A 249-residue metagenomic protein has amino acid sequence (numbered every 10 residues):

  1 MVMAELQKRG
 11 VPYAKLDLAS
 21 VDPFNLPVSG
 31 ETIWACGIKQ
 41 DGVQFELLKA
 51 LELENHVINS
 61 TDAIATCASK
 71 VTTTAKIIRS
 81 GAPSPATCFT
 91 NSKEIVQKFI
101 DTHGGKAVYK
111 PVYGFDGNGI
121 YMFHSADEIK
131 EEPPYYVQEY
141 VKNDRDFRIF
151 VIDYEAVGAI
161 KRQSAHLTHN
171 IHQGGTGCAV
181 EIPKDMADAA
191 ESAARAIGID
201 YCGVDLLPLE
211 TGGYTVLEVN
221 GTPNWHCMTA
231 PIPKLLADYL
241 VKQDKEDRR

Functional and structural regions predicted by a protein language model:
M1-A86: Conserved N-proximal alpha/beta basic substrate-recognition cap immediately N-terminal to, or forming the N-lobe
I38-Q40, Y113-G114, T222: Short glycine-rich anion-binding loops that position phosphate/pyrophosphate groups of nucleotides and phosphorylated
S84-A107: Rossmann-like NAD(P)H-binding beta-loop-alpha module
P85, R145-F147, Y154, V204 (+1 more regions): Change "...and in nucleic-acid phosphodiester-cleaving endonucleases..." to "...and in nucleic-acid processing enzymes
A86, K106-Y109, Y135-V137, Y201-V204: A short linear hydrophobic-aromatic micro-motif
A107, G158, C202, T215-E218: Protein kinase-like catalytic core scaffold
V112-I197: Phosphate-binding site of ATP-dependent enzymes
T168-V216, N224, M228-A230, K234-R249: A long amphipathic alpha-helix within ATP-dependent nucleotide-binding catalytic cores
